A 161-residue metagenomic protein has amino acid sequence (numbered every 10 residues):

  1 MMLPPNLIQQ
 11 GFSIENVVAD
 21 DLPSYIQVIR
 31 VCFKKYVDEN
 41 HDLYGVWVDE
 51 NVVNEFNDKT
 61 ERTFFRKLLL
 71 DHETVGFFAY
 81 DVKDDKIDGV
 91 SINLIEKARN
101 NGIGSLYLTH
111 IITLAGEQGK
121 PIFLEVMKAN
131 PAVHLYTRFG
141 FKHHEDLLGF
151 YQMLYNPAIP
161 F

Functional and structural regions predicted by a protein language model:
M1-D20, A158-F161: Conserved N-terminal entry element of GNAT/NAT acetyltransferase domains
F33-E55: Conserved GNAT-fold acetyl-CoA-binding loop/helix
E55-K67, G76: A short helix-loop-beta-strand connector motif used in the catalytic cores of GNAT acetyltransferases and, in some
K67, E73-D81, K86-N93: Conserved beta-strand in the GNAT
R99, L124-V133, G149-N156: Conserved beta-strand-loop-alpha-helix junction that forms the acyl-donor binding cleft
N100-T113, R138: Conserved acetyl-CoA-binding loop-helix of GNAT-fold acetyltransferases
S105, K128-E145: Conserved active-site alpha-helix within GNAT-family acetyltransferase domains
A115-M127: Conserved GNAT acetyl-CoA-binding A-motif
